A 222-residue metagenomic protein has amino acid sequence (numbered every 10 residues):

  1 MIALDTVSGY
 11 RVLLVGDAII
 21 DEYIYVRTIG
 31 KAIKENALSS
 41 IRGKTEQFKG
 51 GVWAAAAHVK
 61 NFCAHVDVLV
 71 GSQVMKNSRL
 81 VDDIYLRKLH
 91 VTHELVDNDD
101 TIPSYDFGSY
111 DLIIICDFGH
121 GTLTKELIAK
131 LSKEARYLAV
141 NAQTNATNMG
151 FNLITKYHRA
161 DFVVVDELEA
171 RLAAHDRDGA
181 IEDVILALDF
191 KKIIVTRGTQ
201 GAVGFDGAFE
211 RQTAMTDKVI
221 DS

Functional and structural regions predicted by a protein language model:
M1-N36, I41-S222: Ribokinase/PfkB-type carbohydrate-kinase core domain
